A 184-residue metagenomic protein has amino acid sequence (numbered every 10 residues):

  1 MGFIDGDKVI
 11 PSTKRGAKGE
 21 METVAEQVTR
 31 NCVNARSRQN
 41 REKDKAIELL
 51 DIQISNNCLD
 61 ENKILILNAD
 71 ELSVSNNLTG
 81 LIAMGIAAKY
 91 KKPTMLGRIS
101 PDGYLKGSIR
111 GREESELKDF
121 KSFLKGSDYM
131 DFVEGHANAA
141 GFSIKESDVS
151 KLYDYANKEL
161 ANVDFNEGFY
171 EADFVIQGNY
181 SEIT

Functional and structural regions predicted by a protein language model:
M1-D154, E167, E171-N179: Hydrophobic helix-and-loop "lid/oligomerization" segment in the mid-to-C-terminal part of catalytic domains
N162-D164: The C-terminal output helix
E182-T184: Long, low-complexity segments enriched in small/aliphatic residues
